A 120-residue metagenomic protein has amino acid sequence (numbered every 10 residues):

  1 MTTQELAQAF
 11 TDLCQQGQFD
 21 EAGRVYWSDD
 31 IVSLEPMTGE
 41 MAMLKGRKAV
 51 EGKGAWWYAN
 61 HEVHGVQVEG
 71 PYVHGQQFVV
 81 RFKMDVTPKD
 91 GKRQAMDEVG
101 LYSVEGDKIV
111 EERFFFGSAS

Functional and structural regions predicted by a protein language model:
M1-E5, A119-S120: Basic/polar N-terminal segments that are highly enriched at the extreme N-terminus, encompassing both cleavable
E5-L6, D20, R24-G75: A solvent-exposed, acidic/Ser-Thr-rich amphipathic alpha-helical stretch
A7, T11-C14, W27, G54 (+1 more regions): Hydrophobic alpha-helical core bundles mediating ligand binding, dimerization, or RNAP-core interactions
W27, M84-V86, G100, F116: Short beta-strand segments enriched in hydrophobic/aromatic residues within well-folded beta-rich domains
V66-Y72, K83-M84, D97-S103: Hydrophobic/aromatic beta-strand elements that line small-molecule binding cavities or substrate pockets in beta-rich
V86-A95: Short, cysteine-centered beta-strand-loop-beta hairpins and adjacent loop/turn segments enriched in charged/polar
G100-S120: Short beta-strand edge/turn micro-motifs at domain boundaries
